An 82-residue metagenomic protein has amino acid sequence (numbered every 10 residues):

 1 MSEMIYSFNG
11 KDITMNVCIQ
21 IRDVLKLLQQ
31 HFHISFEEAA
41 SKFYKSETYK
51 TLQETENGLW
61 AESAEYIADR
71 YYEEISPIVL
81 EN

Functional and structural regions predicted by a protein language model:
M1-N82: C-terminal alpha-helical interaction appendages
